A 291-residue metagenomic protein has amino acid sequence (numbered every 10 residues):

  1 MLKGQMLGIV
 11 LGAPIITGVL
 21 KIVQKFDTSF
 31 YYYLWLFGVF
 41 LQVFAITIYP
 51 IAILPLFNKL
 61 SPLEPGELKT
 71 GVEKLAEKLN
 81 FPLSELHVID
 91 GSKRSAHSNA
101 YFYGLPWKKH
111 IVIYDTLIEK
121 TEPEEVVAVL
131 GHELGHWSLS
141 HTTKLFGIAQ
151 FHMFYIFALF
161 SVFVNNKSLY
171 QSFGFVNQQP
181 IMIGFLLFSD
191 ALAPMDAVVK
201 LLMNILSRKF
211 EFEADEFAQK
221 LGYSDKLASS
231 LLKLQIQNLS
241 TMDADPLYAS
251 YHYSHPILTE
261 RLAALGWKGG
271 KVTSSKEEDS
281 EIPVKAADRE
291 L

Functional and structural regions predicted by a protein language model:
M1-Q179, A193-L291: Polar-ligand-bearing catalytic/cofactor-coordination segments of membrane-embedded or membrane-tethered inner-membrane
I181-F185: Low-polarity contexts
L187-A191: Alpha-helical transmembrane segments
